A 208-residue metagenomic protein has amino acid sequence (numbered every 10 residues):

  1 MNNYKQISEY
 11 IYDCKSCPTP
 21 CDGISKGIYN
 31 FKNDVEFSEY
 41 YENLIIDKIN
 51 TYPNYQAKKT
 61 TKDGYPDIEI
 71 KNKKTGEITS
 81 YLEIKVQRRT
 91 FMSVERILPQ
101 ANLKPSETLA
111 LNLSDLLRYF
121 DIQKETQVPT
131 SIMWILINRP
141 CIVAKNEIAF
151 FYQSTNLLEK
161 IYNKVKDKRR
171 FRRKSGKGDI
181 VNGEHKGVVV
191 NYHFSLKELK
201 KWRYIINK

Functional and structural regions predicted by a protein language model:
M1-L44, K48: Interdomain/boundary linker segments immediately adjacent to catalytic/signaling cores
D13-C17, Q127-V128, I135-K208: Non-catalytic C-terminal interaction segments of nucleic acid-processing enzymes
K32-V35, E42-K73: A short acidic/basic microdomain associated with nuclease active sites
S38, T61, L109-N112: A conditional alpha-helix N-cap/helix-loop micro-motif detector
N50-Y52, T75-G76, K124-V128: Secondary-structure boundary elements
G64-P66, S80, T130: Residue-level detector of short, conserved catalytic/binding motifs and their immediate flanks
E69-V94: Active-site beta-strand-loop-beta-strand hairpin of nuclease catalytic cores that positions key catalytic residues
K85-C141: Catalytic cores of nucleic-acid endonucleases
